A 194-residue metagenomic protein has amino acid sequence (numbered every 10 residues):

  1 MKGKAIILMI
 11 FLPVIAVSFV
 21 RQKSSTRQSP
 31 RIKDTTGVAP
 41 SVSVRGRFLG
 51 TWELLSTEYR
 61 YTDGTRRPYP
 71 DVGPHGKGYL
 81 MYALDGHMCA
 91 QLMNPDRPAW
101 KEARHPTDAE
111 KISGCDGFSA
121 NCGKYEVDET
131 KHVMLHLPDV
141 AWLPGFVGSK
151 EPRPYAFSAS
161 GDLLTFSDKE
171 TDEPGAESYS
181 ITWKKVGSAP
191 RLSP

Functional and structural regions predicted by a protein language model:
M1-A5: Positively charged n-region of N-terminal signal peptides that target proteins for export
I10, V14-P194: Lipid interaction determinants
